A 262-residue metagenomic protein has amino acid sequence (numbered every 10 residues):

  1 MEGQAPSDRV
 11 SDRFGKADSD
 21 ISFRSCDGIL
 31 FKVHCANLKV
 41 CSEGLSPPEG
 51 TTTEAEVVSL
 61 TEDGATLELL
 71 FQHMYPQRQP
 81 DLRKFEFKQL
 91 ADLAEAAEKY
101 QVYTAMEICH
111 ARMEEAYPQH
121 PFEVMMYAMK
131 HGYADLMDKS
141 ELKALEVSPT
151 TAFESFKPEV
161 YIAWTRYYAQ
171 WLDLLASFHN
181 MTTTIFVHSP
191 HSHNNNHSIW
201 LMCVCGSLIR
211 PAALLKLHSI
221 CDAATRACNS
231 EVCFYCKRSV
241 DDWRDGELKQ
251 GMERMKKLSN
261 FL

Functional and structural regions predicted by a protein language model:
M1-K32, A36-V40, S46-L60, Q79-P80 (+1 more regions): BTB/POZ-protein C-terminal extensions
F31-V33, K39, L69, K88-E95: Non-membrane alpha-helical segments in proteins
L60-P76: Short, well-ordered secondary-structure elements
A65, F85-Q89, Q119-H120: Alpha-helix N-cap/N′ positions at the starts of helices
F85-E86, Y103-H110: A short alpha-helix capping/helix-loop junction motif
L90-L93, A105-M106, L136-M137: Solenoid-repeat scaffolds in large eukaryotic assemblies
A91-E95, H110, E114, F122-M126: Amphipathic alpha-helical repeat scaffolds
E98-Q101, G132: Ankyrin-repeat interhelical turn detector
